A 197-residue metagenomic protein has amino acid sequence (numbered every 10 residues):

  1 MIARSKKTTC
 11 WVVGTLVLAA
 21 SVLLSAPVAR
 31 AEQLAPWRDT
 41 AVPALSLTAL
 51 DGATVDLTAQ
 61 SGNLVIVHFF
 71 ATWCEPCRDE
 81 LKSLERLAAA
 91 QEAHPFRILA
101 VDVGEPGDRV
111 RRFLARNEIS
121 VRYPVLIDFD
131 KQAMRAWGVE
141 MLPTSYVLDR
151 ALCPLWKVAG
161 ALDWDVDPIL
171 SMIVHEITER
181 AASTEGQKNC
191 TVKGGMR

Functional and structural regions predicted by a protein language model:
I2-L16: Bacterial N-terminal signal peptides that target proteins for export
V13-S25: Bacterial N-terminal signal peptides
R30-L57: N-terminal "domain-start" segment that seeds a small globular fold
N63-V65, F69-W73, M141: Short pre-active-site segment immediately N-terminal to redox-active cysteine/selenocysteine motifs in thiol-based
F69-R86: Conserved redox-active cysteine motifs that mediate thiol-disulfide chemistry, especially di-cysteine Cys-X(1-2)-Cys
L99, L114-A151: Short, internal strand/loop/helix patches that form the active-site neighborhood or redox-interaction surface
V147-R197: Thiol-/selenol-based redox modules, centered on thioredoxin-like and closely related oxidoreductase domains
